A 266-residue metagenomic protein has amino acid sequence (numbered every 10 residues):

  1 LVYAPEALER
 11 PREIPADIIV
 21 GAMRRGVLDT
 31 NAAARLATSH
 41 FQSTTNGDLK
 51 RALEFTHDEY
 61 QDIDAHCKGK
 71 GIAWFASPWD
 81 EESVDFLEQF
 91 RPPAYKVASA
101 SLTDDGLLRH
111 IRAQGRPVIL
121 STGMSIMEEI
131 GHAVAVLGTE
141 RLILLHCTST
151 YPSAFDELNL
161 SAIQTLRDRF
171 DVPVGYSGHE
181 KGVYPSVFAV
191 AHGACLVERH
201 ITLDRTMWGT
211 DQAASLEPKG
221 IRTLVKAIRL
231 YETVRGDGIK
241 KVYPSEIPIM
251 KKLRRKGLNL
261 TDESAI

Functional and structural regions predicted by a protein language model:
L1-I266: Catalytic cores and adjacent flexible loops of soluble metabolic enzymes that perform enolate/carbanion chemistry on
